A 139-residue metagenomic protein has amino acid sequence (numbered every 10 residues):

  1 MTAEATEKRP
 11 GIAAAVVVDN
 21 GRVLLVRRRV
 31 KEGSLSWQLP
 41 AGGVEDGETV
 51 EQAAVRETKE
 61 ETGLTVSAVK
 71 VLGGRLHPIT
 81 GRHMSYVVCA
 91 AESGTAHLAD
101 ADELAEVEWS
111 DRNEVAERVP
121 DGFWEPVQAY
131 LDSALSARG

Functional and structural regions predicted by a protein language model:
M1-R9, D132-G139: Short, low-complexity, intrinsically disordered N-terminal peptides in bacterial proteins
T2-V23, G43, G74: Conserved N-terminal beta-strand and adjoining loop/helix that marks the start of the Nudix/MutT-like hydrolase domain
G11, L35, H83-V87: Short beta-strand micro-motifs in enzyme catalytic cores
D19-E60: Conserved Nudix-box catalytic region and its N-terminal flanking loop in Nudix hydrolases and closely related
L64-G73: A short coil-to-beta-strand element that immediately follows conserved catalytic motifs
R75-H97, E108, A129-A134: Active-site-adjacent beta-strand/loop module that shapes the phosphate/pyrophosphate-binding cleft
L98-L131: NUDIX/MutT-family hydrolases
